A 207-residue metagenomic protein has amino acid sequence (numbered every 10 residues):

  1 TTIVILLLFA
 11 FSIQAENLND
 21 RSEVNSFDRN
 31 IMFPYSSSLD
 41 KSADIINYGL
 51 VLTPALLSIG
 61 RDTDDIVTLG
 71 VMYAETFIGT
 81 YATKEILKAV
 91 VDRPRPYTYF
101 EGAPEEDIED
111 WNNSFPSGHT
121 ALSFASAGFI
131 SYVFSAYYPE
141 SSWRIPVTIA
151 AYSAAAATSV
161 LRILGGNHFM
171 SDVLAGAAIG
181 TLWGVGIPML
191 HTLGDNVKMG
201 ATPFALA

Functional and structural regions predicted by a protein language model:
T1-F27, K84-A207: Replace "edges of transmembrane helices
M32-L52: Interfacial helix-start motif at the membrane-water boundary
M32-S37, G60-L69, I108, L164-F169: Membrane-helix interfacial "entry" motifs
S37-D44, T68, Y138-T148: Membrane-water interface of alpha-helical transmembrane segments
A43-L50, F77, V147, A151-A154: Hydrophobic alpha-helical transmembrane segments of polytopic
L57-T63, F134-S135: Structural signal for the C-terminal ends of transmembrane alpha-helices and the immediately following loop
G60-T80, R144: Interfacial segments of alpha-helical transmembrane regions
